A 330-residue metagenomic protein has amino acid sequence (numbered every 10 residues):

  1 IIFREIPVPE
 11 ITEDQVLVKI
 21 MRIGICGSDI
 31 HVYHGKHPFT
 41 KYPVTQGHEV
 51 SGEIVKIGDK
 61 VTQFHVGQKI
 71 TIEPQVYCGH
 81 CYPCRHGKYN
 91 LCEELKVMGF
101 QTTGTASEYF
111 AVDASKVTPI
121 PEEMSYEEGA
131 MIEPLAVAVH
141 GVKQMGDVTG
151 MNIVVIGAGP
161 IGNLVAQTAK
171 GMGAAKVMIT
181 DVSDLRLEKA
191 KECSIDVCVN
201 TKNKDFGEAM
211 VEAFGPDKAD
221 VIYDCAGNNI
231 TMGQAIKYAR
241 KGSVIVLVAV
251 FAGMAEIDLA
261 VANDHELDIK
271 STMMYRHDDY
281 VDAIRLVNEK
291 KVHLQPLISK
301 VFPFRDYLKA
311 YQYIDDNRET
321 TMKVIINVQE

Functional and structural regions predicted by a protein language model:
V8, C78-I156, Q295: NAD(P)H dinucleotide-binding glycine-rich loop of Rossmann-like/cofactor-binding domains, especially the beta1-alpha1
P9-I23, H37-Y82, P121-E123: Glycine-rich beta-strand-centered segment in the early N-terminal region that forms part of a ligand/cofactor-binding
V55, V177-M178, V246: Conserved beta-strand positions in the Rossmann-like core of class I SAM-dependent methyltransferases
M124-N203: Mid-domain Rossmann-like dinucleotide-binding core that forms the NAD(H)/NADP(H) cofactor-binding site
M145-T149, E188-D268, L308: Glycine-rich cofactor phosphate-binding loops and adjacent beta1-alpha1 units of small-molecule cofactor enzyme domains
G233-K237, H277-E330: C-terminal hydrophobic helical "lid"/dimerization subdomain of Rossmann-like NAD(P)H-dependent oxidoreductases
V244, E256-L297: Rossmann-fold dehydrogenase core element
